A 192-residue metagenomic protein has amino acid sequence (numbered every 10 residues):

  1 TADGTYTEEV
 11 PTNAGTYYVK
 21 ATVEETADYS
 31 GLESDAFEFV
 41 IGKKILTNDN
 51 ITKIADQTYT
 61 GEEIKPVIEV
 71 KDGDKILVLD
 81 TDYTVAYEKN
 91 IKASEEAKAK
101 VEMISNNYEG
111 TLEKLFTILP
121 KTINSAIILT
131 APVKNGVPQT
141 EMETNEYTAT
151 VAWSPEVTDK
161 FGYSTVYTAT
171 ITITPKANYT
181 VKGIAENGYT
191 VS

Functional and structural regions predicted by a protein language model:
T1-S192: Solvent-exposed beta-strand/loop surfaces, strongest in extracytoplasmic domains of secreted and cell-surface proteins
